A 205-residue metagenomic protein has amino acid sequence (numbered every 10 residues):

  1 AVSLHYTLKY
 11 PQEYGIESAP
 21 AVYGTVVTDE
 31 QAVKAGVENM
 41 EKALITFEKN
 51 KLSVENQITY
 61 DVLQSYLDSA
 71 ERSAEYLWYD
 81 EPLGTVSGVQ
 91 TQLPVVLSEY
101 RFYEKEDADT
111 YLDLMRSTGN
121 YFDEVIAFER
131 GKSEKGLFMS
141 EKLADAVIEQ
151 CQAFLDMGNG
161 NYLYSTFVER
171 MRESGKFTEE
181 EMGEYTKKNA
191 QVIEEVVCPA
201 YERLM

Functional and structural regions predicted by a protein language model:
A1-M205: N-terminal maturation segment of proteins
